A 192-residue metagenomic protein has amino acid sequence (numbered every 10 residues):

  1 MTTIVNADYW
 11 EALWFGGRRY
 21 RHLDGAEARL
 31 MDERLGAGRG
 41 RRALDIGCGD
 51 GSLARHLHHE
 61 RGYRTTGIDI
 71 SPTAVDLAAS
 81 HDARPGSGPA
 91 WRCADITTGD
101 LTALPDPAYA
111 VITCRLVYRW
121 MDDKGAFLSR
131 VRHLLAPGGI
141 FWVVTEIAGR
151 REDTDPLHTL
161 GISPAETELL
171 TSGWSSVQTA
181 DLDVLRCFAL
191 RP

Functional and structural regions predicted by a protein language model:
M1-A37, G149-R151: Conserved class I S-adenosyl-L-methionine
L44, D50-G99: Class I SAM-dependent methyltransferase SAM/SAH-binding core
T113: A conserved beta-strand element that flanks and buttresses the S-adenosyl-L-methionine
L116-V117: Short catalytic micro-motifs in class I SAM-dependent methyltransferases
A126-P137: A short glycine-rich, Lys/Arg-flanked "PGG" loop and its adjoining helix->strand segment in the class I
G139-E146: Conserved beta-strand signature within the Rossmann-like core of class I S-adenosyl-L-methionine
G149-E166: Acceptor-substrate binding/catalytic loop of class I
S175-P192: Core SAM-dependent methyltransferase catalytic element
